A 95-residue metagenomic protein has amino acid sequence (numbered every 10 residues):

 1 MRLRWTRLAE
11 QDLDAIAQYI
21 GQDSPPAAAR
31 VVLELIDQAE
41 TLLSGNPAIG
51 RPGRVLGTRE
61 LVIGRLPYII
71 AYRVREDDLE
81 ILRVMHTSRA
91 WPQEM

Functional and structural regions predicted by a protein language model:
M1-W5, H86-R89: Short, exposed beta-strand "edge-strand" segments with a Pro/Gly-rich flavor and a Y/T-containing core
R2-T58, E94: Basic, Lys/Arg-enriched alpha-helical interface segments
V62-R65: A short catalytic or substrate-binding loop motif that flags glycine-/basic-rich loops and adjacent residues that bind
Y68-M95: Enriched for short, Lys/Arg-rich terminal
